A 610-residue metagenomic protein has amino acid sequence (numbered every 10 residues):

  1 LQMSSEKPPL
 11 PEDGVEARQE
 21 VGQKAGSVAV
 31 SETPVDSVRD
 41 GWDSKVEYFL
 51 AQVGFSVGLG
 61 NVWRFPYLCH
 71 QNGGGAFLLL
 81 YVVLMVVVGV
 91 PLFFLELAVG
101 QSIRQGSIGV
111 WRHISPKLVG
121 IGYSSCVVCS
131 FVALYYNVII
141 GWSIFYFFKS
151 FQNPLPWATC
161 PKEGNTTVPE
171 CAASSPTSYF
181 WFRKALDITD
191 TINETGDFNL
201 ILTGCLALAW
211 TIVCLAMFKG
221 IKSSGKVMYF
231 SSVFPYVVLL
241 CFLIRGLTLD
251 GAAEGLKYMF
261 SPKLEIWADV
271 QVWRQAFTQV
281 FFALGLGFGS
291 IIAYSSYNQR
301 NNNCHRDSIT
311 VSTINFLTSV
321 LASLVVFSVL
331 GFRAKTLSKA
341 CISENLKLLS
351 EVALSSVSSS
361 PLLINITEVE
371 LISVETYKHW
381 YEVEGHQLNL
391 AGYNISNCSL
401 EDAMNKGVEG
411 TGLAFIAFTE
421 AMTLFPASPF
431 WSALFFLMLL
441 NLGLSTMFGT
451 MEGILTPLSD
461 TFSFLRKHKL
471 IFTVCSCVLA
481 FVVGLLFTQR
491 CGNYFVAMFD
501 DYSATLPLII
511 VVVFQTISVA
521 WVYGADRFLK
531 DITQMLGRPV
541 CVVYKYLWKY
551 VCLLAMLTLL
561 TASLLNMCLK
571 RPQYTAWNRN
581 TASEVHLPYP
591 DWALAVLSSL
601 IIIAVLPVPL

Functional and structural regions predicted by a protein language model:
Q2-W63, L92-L97, G120, T166-L200 (+1 more regions): Membrane-interface "cap" regions at the ends of multi-pass membrane proteins
S4-S5, L10-W42, F49, I221 (+4 more regions): Membrane-embedded translocation segments of transport machinery
D36-R39, S102-S124, I139-T211, L215 (+6 more regions): Inter-helical loop and helix-membrane interface segments of multi-pass membrane transporters/permeases
K45, L50-A51, V57, L79-S115 (+3 more regions): Juxtamembrane transmembrane-helix boundary signature
E47-V83, F94, M217-S223, S290-Q299 (+5 more regions): Transmembrane helix-boundary motif of multi-pass solute transporters/channels
L50-G60, V132, N137, P176-A185 (+12 more regions): Hydrophobic, membrane-embedded alpha-helices of multi-pass small-molecule transporters
L92, Y136-G141, F145-W157, P169-A172 (+6 more regions): Hydrophobic alpha-helical segments and their helix-loop junctions in multi-pass secondary transporters
L485-F487, A497-A520, V540-L610: A generic transmembrane alpha-helix motif of multi-pass inner-membrane proteins
